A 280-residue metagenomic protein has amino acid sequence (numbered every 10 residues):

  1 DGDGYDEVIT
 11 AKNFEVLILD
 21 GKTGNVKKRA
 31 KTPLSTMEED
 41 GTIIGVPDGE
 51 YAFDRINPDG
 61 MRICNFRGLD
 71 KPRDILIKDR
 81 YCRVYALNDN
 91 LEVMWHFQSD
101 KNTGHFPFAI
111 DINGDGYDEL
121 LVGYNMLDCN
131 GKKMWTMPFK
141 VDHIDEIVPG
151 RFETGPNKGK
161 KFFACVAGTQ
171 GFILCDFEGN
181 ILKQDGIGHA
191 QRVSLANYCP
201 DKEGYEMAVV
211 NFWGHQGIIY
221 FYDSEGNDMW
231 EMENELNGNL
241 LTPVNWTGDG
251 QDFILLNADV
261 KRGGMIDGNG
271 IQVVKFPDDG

Functional and structural regions predicted by a protein language model:
D1-G280: Beta-propeller-forming repeat regions
